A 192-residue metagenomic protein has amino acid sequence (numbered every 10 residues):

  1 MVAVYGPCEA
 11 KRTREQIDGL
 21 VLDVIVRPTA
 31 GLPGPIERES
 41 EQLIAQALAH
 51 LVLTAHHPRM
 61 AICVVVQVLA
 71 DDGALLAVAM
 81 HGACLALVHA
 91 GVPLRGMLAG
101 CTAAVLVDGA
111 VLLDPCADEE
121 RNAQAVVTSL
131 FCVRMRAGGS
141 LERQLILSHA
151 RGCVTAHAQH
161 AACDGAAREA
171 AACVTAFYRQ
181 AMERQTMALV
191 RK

Functional and structural regions predicted by a protein language model:
M1-K192: Polyanion-binding surfaces on beta-sheet-dominated domains and ring/shell assemblies
